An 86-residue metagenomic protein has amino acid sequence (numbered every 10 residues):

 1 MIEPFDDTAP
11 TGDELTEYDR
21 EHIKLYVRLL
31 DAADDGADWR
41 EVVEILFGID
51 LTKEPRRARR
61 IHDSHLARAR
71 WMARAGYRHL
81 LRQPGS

Functional and structural regions predicted by a protein language model:
E3-E17: Short, Lys/Arg-enriched N-terminal segment that forms or immediately precedes the first helix of a structured domain
D7-T8, E44-R57: Short helix/strand-capping connector loops at secondary-structure junctions
R20-D35: Short, amphipathic alpha-helical "recognition" segments used to contact nucleic acids or chromatin
R28-L29, T52-A75: Major-groove recognition helix of helix-turn-helix-like DNA-binding domains
D35-I45: Short, charged amphipathic recognition helices of the HTH superfamily and cognate SANT/SANTA-like modules
F47, R60-I61, L80: Residue-level signal for alpha-helical context at structural boundaries
W71-S86: Intrinsically disordered, low-complexity basic tails/linkers immediately adjacent to helix-turn-helix/homeobox/MYB/SANT
